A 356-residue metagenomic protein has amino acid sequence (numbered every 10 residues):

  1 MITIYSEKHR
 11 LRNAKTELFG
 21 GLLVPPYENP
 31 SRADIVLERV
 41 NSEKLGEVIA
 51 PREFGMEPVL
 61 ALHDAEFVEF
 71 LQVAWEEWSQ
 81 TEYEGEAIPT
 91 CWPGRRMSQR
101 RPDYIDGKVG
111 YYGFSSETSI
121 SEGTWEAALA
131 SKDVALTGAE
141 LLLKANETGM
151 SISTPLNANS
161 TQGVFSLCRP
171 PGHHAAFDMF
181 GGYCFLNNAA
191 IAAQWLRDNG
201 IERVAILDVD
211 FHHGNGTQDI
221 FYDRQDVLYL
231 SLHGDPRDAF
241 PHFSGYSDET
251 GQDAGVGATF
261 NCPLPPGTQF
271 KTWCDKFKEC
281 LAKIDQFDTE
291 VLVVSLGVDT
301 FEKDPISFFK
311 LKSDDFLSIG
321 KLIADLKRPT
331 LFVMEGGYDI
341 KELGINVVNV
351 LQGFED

Functional and structural regions predicted by a protein language model:
M1-L207, H212-D356: HDAC/HDAC-like amidohydrolase catalytic core signature
